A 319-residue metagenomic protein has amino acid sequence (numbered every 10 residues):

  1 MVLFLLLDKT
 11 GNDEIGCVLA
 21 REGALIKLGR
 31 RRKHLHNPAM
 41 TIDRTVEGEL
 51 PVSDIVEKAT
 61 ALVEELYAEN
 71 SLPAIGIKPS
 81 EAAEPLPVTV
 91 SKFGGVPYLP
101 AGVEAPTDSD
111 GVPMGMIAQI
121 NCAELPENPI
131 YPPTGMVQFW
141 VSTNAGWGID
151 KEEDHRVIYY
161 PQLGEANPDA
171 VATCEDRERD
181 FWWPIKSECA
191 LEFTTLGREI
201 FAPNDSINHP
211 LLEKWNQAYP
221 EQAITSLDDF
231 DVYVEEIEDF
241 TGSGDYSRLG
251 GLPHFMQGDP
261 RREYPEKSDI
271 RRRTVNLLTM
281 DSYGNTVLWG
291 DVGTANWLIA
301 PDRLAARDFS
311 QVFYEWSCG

Functional and structural regions predicted by a protein language model:
T10, R21-A24: Short linear motifs in low-complexity or flexible loops
R21, R30-R32: Basic polycationic patches enriched in arginine
T41-G319: Preference for intrinsically disordered or flexible, low-complexity segments and adjacent hinge/connector residues
